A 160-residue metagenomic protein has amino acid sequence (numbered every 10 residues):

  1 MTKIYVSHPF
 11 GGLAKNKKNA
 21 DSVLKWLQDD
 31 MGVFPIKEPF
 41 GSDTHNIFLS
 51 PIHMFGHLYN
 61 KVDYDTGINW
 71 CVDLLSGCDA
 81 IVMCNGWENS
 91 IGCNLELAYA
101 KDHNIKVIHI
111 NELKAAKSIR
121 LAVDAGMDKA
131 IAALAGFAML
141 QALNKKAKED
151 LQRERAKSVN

Functional and structural regions predicted by a protein language model:
M1-N160: Conserved catalytic or regulatory cores that recognize and/or transform ribose-phosphate-containing ligands
